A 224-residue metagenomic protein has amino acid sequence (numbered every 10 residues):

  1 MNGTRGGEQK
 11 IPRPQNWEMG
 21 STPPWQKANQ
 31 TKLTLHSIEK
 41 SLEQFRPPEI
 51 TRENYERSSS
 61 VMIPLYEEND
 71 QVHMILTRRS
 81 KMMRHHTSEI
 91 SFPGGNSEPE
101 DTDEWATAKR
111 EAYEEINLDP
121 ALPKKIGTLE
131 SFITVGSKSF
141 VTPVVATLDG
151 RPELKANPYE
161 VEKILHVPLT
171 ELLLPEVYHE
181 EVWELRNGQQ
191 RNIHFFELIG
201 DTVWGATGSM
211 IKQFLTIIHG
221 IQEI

Functional and structural regions predicted by a protein language model:
M1-S91, N96-R151, T170, L185 (+1 more regions): N-terminal leader/linker segments that precede catalytic domains of diphosphate-processing enzymes
A146-G150, N157-V161, L165, E171: Phosphate/pyrophosphate-binding betaalpha-module
L154-P158, P175-Y178: A short secondary-structure junction signal
E176, E181-R186: Acidic, negatively charged sequence signal that fires either on conserved catalytic/metal-binding carboxylates
